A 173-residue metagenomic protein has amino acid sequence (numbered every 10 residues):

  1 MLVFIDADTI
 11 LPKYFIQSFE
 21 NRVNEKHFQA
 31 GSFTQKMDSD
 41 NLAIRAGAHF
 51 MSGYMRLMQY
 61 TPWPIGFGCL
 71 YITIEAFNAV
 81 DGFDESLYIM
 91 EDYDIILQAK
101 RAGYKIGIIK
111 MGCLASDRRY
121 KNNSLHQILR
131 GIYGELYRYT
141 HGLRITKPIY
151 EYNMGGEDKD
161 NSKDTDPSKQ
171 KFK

Functional and structural regions predicted by a protein language model:
M1-I10: Short beta-strand-to-loop acidic/aromatic patch adjacent to the donor-nucleotide binding site
F4, G31-T34, I109-M111, A115-S116: Short glycine/serine/threonine-enriched helix-capping/active-site loop that flanks the nucleotide-sugar donor pocket
K13-A43: Conserved donor NDP-sugar-binding/catalytic core segment of glycosyltransferases
S32-G68: Short, flexible, basic/aromatic active-site loop/helix in glycosyltransferases
G66-V80: Conserved nucleotide-sugar donor-binding and metal-coordinating catalytic region shared by glycosyltransferases
Y71, I89, G107: Short aromatic/basic micro-patch
I89-I95: Acidic donor-binding loop at a coil-to-helix junction in glycosyltransferase catalytic cores that engages
K100-K173: Hydrophobic helical membrane-anchoring modules
